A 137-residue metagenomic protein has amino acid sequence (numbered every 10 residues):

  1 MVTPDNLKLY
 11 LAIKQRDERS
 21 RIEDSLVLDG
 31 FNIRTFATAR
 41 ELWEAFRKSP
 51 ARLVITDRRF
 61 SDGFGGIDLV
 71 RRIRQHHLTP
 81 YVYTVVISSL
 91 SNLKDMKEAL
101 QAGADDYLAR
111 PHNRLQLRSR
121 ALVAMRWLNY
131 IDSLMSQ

Functional and structural regions predicted by a protein language model:
P4-L7, I13-R40, E44-R47: Two-component/phosphorelay signaling modules centered on CheY-like receiver
N6, P50-R52, H77-Y83: His-Asp phosphorelay/catalytic-motif detector in bacterial-type signaling
E44, G65-P80: Short amphipathic alpha-helix used as the core "switch/output" element in two-component signaling
S49-S61: Active-site beta3 strand of CheY-like receiver
F64, D68, L90-D106: Alpha4 helix (beta4-alpha4-beta5 surface) of REC/receiver domains from two-component response regulators
K94, P111-A121: C-terminal output helix
L122-S136: The C-terminal output helix
